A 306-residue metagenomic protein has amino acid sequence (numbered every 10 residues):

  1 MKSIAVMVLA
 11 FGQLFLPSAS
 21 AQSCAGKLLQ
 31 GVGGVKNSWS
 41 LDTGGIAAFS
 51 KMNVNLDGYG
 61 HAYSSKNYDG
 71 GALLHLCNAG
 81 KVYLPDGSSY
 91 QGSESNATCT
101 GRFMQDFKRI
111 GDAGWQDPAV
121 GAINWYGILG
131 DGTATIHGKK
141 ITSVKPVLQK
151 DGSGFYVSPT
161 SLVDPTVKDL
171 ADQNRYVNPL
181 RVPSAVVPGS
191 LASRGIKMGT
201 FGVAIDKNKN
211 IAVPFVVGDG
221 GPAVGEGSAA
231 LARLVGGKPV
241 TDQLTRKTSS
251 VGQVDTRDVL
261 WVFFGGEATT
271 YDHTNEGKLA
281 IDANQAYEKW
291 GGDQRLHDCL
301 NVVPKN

Functional and structural regions predicted by a protein language model:
M1-I4: Positively charged n-region of N-terminal signal peptides that target proteins for export
V6-L14: Bacterial N-terminal signal peptides
F15-A21: Sec/Tat signal peptide C-region and signal peptidase I cleavage site
Q22-I211, G237-P239, R246, V254-V259 (+1 more regions): Cell wall/extracellular polymer interaction/catalysis modules
G199, P214, A229-A232: Extracytoplasmic/secreted envelope proteins and their assembly/folding machinery, especially bacterial periplasmic
V213-P222: Short beta-strand-centered aromatic/proline hotspots
G221-V235: Short, solvent-exposed secondary-structure boundary/capping segments
